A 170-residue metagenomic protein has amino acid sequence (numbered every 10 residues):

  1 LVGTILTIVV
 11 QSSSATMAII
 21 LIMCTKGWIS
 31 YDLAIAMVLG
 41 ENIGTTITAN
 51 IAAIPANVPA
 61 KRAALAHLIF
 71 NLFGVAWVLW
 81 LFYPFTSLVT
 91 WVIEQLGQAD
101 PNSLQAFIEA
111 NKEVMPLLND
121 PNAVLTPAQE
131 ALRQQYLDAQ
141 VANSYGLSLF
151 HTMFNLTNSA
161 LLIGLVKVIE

Functional and structural regions predicted by a protein language model:
T4: Glycine-rich nucleotide cofactor-binding entry segment
T7-G44, A53-N57, L65, A76 (+3 more regions): Membrane-interfacial helix-loop connectors
I29, P55, P59-H67, A139 (+1 more regions): Membrane-helix interfacial "entry" motifs
L39-G40, L65-I69, F73, M153 (+1 more regions): Hydrophobic residues within alpha-helical transmembrane segments of multi-pass solute transporters/permease subunits
T45-A49, V75, S159: Hydrophobic transmembrane alpha-helices of multi-pass small-molecule transporters
F82, T86, E94, A106 (+4 more regions): Membrane-interfacial segments at transmembrane helix termini in multi-pass membrane proteins
P127-V141: Intrinsically disordered, low-complexity acidic Ser/Thr-rich regulatory segments
